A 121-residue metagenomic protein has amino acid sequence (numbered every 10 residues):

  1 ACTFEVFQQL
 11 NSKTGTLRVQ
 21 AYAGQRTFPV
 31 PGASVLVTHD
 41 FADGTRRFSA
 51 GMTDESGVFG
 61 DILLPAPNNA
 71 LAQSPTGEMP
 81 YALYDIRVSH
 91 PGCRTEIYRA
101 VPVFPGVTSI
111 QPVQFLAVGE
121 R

Functional and structural regions predicted by a protein language model:
A1-V30, T45, G51, F115-V118: Beta-strand-rich domain onsets/edges
A21-A23, F59, H90: Hydrophobic beta-strand positions in extracellular immunoglobulin-like domains
A33-D40, I86: Hydrophobic beta-strand segments
T38-D43, P91-C93: Change "in extracellular beta-sheet-rich domains … of secreted and cell-surface proteins" to "in beta-sheet-rich domains
A42-A72: Short, acidic Ser/Thr/Gly-rich low-complexity loop/linker segments typical of extracellular and cell-surface proteins
F59-G60, R99, S109-Q111: Short strand-edge motifs at loop-to-beta-strand transitions and within beta-strands of extracellular beta-rich domains
N68-A100: A short, solvent-exposed loop/turn motif at the edges and junctions of modular extracellular/periplasmic domains
A100-G106, F115-V118: Short beta-strand edge segments in extracellular beta-sheet folds
